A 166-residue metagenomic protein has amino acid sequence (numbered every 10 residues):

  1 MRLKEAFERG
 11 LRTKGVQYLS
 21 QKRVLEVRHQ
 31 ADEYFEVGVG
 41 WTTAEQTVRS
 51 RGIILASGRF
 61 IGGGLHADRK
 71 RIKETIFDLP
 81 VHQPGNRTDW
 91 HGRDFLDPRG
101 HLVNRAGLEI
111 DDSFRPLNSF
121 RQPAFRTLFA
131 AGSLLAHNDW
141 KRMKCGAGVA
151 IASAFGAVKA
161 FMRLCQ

Functional and structural regions predicted by a protein language model:
M1-Q166: Residues forming the flavin
